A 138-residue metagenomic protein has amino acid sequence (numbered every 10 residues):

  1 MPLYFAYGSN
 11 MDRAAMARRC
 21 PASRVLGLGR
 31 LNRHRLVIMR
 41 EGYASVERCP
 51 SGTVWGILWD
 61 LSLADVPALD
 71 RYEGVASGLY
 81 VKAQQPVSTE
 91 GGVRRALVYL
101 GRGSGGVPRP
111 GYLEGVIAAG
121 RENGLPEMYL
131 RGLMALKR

Functional and structural regions predicted by a protein language model:
M1-R138: Glycine-aromatic micro-motifs
